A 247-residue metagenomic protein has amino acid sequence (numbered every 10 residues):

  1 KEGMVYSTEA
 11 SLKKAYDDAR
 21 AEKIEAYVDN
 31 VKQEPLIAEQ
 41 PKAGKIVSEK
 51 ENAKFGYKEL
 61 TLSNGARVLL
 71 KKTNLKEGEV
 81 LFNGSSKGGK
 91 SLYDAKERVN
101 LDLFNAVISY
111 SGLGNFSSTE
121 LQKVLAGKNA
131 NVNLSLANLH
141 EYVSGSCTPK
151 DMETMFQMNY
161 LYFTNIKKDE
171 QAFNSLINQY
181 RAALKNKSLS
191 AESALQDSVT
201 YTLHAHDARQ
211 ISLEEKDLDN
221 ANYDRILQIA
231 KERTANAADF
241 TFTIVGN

Functional and structural regions predicted by a protein language model:
K1, L69-K71, L75-N165, N174-K185 (+2 more regions): M16 family metallopeptidases and their MPP-like homologs
K1-A95, V99, N236-N247: Proteolytic maturation boundary segments
